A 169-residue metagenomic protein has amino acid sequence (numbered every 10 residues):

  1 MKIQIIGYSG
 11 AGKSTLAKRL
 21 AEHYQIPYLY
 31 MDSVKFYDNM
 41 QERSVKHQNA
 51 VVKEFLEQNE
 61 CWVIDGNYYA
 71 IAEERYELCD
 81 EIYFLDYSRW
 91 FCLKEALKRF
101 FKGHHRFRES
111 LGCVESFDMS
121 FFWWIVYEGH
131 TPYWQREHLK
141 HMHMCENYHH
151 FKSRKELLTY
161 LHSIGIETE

Functional and structural regions predicted by a protein language model:
I5: Hydrophobic anchor at the beta1->P-loop junction of P-loop NTPases
S9: The conserved Walker
K13: Conserved lysine of the Walker
L16: Hydrophobic positions on the alpha1 helix immediately C-terminal to the Walker A/P-loop
H23-L29: Post-Walker A helix-loop "phosphate-sensing" segment adjacent to the P-loop in P-loop NTPases
L29-M31, F36-E81: Conserved nucleotide-sensing/catalytic segment adjacent to the nucleotide-binding pocket in NTP-handling enzymes
Y87-P132: A glycine- and Lys/Arg-enriched "phosphate-lid" helix/loop adjacent to the NTP-binding pocket of small-molecule kinases
Y127-E169: NTP-dependent small-molecule kinase module
